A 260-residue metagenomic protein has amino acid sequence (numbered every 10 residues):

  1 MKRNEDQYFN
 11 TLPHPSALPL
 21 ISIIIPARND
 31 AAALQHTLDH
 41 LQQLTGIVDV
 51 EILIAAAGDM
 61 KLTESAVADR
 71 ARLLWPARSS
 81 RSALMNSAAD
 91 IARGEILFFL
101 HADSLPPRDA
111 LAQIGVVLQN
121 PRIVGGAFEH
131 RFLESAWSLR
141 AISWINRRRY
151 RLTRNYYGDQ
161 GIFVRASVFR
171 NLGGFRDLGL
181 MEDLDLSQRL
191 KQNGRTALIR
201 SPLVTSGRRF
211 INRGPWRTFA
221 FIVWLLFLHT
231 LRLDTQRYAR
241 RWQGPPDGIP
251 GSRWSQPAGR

Functional and structural regions predicted by a protein language model:
K2-H40: N-proximal low-complexity "stem/linker" segments adjacent to membrane-targeting elements
L20-S22, E51, D185: Cell-envelope/extracellular polymer assembly enzymes that use nucleotide-activated donors
D39-D49: Short, acidic, metal-binding catalytic loop of nucleotide-sugar glycosyltransferases
H40, I54-E64, S104-L105: A conserved acidic beta->alpha catalytic loop
P76-A92: Glycine-rich, basic loop-to-helix element that forms the pyrophosphate-binding segment of sugar-nucleotide handling
L97: Short aromatic/hydrophobic "clamp" motif used to bind/position activated sugar donors
R108-S138: Conserved donor NDP-sugar-binding/catalytic core segment of glycosyltransferases
G125-W137, N146-V164: A recurrent flexible, glycine/aromatic-enriched loop bordering the glycosyltransferase active site that acts as
